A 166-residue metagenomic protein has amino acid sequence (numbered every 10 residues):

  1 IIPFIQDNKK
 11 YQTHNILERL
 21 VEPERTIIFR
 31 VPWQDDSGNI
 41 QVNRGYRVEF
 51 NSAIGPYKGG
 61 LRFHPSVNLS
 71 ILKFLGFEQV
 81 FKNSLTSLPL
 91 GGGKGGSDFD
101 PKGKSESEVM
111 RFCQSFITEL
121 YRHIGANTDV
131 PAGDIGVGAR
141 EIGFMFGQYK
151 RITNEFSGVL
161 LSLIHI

Functional and structural regions predicted by a protein language model:
I1-F144, R151: Metallocofactor- and cofactor-centric catalytic cores in central/energy metabolism, strongly enriched
F144-S162: Phosphate-binding beta-alpha-beta segment of Rossmann-like dinucleotide-binding domains, i.e., the NAD(P)
I164-I166: Conserved small/polar residues in nucleotide/adenosyl-binding loops
